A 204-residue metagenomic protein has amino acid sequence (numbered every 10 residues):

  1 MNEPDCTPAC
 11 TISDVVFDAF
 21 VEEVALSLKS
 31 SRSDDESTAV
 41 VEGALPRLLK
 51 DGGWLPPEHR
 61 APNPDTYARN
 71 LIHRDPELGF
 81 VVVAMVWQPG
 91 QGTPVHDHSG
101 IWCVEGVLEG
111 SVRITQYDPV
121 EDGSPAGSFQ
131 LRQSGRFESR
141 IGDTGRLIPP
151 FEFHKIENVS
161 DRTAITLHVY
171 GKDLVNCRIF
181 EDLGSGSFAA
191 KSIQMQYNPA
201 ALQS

Functional and structural regions predicted by a protein language model:
M1-G53: N-terminal leader/capping segments at the start of a protein or of a new domain
P62-P89, T144: A short glycine-rich, His/Asp/Glu-containing loop-to-beta-strand
R74-F80, Q91-V104: A short beta-loop-beta micro-motif enriched in histidine and acidic residues
A84-H98, I148-F151: Conserved short histidine dyad/triad with adjacent acidic residue
G100-D118: Glycine- and acidic-residue-biased ligand/ion/polar-headgroup-sensing regions
V104-G106, R162-N176: A short hydrophobic beta-strand segment most commonly corresponding to one strand of the jelly-roll/cupin
P119-F153, Q194-M195: Short acidic-glycine-tyrosine-enriched beta hairpin
R140, P149-V169: Ligand-binding loop in jelly-roll beta-barrel domains
